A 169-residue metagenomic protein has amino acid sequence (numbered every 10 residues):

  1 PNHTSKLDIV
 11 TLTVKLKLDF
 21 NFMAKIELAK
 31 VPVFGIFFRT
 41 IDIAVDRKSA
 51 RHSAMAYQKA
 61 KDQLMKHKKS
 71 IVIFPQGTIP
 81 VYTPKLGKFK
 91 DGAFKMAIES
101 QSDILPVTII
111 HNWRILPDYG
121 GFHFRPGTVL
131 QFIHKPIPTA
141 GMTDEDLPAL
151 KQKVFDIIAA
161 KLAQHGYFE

Functional and structural regions predicted by a protein language model:
P1-A50: Catalytic core of membrane glycerolipid acyltransferases/transacylases, capturing the structured, soluble-facing
M55-E169: Non-catalytic C-terminal accessory region of glycerolipid acyltransferases and related lyso-lipid remodeling enzymes
